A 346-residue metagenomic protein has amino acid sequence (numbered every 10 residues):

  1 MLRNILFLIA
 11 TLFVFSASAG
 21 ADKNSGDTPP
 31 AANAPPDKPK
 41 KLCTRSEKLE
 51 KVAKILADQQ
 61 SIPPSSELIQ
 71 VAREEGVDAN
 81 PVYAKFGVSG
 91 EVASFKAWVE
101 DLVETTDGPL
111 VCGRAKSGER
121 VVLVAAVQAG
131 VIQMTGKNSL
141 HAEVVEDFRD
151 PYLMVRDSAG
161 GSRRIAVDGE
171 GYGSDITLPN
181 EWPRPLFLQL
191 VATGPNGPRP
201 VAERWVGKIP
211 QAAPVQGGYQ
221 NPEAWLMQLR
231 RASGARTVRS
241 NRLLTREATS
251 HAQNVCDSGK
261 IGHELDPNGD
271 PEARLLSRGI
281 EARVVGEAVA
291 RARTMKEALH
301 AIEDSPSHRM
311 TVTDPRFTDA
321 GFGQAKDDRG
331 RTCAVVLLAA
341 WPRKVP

Functional and structural regions predicted by a protein language model:
M1-N4: Positively charged n-region of N-terminal signal peptides that target proteins for export
F7-V14: Bacterial N-terminal signal peptides
F15-A19: Hydrophobic alpha-helical membrane-insertion segments, chiefly the h-region of N-terminal signal peptides
G20-P346: Functional surface patches built around histidine and acidic residues
